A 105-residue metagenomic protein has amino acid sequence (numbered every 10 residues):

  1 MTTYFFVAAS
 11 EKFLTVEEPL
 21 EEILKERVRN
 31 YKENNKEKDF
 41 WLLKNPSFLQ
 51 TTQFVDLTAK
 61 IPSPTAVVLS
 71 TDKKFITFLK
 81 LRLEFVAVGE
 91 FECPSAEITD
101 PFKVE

Functional and structural regions predicted by a protein language model:
M1-E105: The transition from N-terminal targeting/processing segments to the mature protein
